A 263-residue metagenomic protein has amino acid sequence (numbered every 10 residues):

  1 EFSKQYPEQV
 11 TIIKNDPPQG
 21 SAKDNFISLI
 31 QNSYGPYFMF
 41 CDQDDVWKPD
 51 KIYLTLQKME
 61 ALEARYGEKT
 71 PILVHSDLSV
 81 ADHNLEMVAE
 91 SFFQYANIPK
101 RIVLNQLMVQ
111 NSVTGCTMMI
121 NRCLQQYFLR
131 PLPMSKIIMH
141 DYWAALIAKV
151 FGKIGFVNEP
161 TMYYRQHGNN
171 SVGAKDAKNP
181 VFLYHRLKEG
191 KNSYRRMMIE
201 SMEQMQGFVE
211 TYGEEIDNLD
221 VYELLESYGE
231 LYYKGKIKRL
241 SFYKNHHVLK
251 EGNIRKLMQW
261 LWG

Functional and structural regions predicted by a protein language model:
E1-D176: Nucleotide-sugar donor-binding/catalytic module of glycosyltransferases that assemble extracellular/cell-envelope
I137, R165-G263: C-terminal subregions of glycosyltransferases and related glycan-biosynthesis enzymes
